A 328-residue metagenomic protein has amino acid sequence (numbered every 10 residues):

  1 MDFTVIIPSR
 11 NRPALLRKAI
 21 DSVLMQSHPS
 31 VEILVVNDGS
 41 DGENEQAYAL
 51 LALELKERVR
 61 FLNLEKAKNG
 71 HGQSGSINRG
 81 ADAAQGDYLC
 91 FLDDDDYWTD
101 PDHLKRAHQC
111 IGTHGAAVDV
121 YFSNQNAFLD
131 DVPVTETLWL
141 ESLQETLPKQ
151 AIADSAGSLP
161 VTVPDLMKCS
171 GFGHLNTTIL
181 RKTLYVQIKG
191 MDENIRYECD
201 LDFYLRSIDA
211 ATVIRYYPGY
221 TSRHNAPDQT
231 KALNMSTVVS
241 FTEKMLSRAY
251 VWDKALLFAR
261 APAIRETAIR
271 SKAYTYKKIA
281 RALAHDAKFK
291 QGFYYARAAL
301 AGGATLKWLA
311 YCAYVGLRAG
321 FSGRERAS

Functional and structural regions predicted by a protein language model:
M1-F3, L24-V35, E57-R60: Short loop->beta transition adjacent to catalytic acidic/histidine clusters or analogous donor-positioning motifs
V5, S123, E145-V239: Conserved nucleotide-sugar donor-binding catalytic segment
R12-M25: Short, well-formed alpha-helical segments that are part of the catalytic scaffolds of diverse glycosyltransferases
N37-Y48, D93, Y97: A conserved acidic beta->alpha catalytic loop
K56-E57, A67-K68, G75, H103-L184: Flexible acidic/His/Gly-enriched loops in nucleotide-sugar-dependent glycosyltransferase catalytic domains
K66-A84: Glycine-rich, basic loop-to-helix element that forms the pyrophosphate-binding segment of sugar-nucleotide handling
L89: Short aromatic/hydrophobic "clamp" motif used to bind/position activated sugar donors
T212, G219-D228, L233-A263, H285-G302: Catalytic core of nucleotide-sugar-dependent glycosyltransferases
